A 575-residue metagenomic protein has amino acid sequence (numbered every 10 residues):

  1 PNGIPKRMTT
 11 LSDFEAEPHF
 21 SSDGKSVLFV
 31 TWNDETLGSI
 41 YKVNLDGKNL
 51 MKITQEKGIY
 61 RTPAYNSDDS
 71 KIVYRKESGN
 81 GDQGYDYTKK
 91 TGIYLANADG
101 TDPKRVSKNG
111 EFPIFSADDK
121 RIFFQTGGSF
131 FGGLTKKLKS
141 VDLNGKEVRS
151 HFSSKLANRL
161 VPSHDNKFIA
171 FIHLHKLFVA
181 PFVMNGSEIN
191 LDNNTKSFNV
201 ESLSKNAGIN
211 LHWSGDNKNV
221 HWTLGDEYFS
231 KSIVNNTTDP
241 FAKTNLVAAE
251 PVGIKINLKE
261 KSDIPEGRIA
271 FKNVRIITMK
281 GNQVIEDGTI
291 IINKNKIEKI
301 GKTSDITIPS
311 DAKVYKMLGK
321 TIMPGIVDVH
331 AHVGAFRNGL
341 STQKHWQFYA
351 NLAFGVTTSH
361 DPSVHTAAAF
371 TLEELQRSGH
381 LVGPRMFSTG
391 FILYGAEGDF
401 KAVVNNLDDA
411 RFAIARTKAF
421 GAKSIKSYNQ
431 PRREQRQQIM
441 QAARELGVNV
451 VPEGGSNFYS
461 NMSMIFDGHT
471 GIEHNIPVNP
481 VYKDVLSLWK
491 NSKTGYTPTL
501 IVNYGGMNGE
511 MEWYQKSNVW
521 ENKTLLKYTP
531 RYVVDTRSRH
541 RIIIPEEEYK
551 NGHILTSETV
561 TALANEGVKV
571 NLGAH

Functional and structural regions predicted by a protein language model:
P1, M8-E15, S22, V30-Y41 (+11 more regions): A flexible loop/linker signature enriched in serine peptidases of the S9 family
F152-A157, T195-H212: Conserved blade-ending motifs and adjacent loop-strand segments that build the rim/top face of beta-propeller domains
S197, S230-R268: Pro/Ala/Gly-rich low-complexity, hydrophilic intrinsically disordered segments
N282-M323: Histidine-rich, glycine-flanked metal-binding segment
K320-S378, G398-D399, N405-D408, E434 (+1 more regions): Metal-associated gating/positioning segment near the N- to mid-region
Q347-A367, G383-Y394, K418-Q430, M440 (+4 more regions): Divalent metal-dependent hydrolysis catalytic cores, especially in the metallo-beta-lactamase
A413-P431, P477-H575: Active-site neighborhoods of metal-dependent hydrolases
A422-M464, V502-N503, K550-G552: Divalent metal-binding pocket/active-site signature
